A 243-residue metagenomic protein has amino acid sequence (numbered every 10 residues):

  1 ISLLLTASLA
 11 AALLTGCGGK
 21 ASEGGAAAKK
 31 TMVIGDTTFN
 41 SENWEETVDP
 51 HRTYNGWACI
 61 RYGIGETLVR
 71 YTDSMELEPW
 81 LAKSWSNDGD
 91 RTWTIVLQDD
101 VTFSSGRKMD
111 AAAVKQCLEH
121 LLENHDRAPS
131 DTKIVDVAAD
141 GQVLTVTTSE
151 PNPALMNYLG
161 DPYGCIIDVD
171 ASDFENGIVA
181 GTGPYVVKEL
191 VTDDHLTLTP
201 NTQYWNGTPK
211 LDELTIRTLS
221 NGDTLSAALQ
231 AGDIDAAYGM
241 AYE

Functional and structural regions predicted by a protein language model:
I1-M32, F39, W44-E46, E76 (+1 more regions): Short, low-complexity disordered leader/linker segments with a strong preference for bacterial N-terminal type II
A28, N40-H51, M75-E78, A154-N157 (+3 more regions): Short, solvent-exposed loop/turn elements at domain surfaces
A28-F39, T92-V96, V114-C117, L144-V146 (+3 more regions): Short, well-ordered beta-strand elements
G35-D88, A180-G181: N-terminal lobe/hinge region of extracytoplasmic solute-binding protein
Y54, L159-P209, E213, D223: Gly/Pro-rich hinge or "lid" segments in bacterial periplasmic/extracellular proteins
K83-H125, A228: Aromatic- and charge-enriched surface segment that lines or borders ligand/interaction sites
S86, P129-V169: Surface-exposed binding/hinge segments that line and control ligand-binding clefts or catalytic entry sites
Q203-E243: Ligand-site clamp/hinge motif
